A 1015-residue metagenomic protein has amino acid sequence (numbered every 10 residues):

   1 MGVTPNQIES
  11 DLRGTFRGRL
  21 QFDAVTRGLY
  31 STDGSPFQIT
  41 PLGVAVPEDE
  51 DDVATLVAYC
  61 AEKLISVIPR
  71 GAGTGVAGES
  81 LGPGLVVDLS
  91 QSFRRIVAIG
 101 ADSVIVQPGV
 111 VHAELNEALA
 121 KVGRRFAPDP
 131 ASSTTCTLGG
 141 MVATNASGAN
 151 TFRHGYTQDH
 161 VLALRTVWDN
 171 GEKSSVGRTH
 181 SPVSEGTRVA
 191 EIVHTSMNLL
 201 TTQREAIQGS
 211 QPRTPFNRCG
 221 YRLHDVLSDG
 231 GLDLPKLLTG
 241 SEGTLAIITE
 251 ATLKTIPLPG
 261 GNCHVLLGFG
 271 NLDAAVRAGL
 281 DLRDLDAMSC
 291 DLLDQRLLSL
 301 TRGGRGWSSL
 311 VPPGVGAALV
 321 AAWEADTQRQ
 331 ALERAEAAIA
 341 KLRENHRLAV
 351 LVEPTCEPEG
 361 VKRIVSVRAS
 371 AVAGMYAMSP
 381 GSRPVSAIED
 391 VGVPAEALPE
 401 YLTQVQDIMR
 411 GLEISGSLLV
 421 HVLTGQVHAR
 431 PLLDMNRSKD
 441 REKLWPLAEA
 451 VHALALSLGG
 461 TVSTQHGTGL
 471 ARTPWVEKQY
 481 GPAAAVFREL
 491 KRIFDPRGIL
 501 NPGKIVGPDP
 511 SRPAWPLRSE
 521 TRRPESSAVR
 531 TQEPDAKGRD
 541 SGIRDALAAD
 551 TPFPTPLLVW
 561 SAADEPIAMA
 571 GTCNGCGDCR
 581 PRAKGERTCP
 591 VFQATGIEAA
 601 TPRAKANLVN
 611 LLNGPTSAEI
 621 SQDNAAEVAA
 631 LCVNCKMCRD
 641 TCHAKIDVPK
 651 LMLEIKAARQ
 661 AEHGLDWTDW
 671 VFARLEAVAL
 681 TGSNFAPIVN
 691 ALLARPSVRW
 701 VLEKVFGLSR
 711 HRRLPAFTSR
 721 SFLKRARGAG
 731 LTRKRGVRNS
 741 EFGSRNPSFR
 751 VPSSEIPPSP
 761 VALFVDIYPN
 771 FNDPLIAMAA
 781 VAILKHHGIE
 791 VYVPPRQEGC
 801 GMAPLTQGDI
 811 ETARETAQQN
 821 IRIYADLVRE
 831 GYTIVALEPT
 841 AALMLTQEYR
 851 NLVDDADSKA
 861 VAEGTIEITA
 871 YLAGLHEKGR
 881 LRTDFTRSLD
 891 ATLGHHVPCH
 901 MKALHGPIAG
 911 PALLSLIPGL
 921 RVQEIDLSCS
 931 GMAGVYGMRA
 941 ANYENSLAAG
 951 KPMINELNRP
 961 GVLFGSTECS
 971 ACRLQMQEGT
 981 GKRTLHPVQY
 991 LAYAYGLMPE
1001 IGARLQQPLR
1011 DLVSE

Functional and structural regions predicted by a protein language model:
M1-A58, E62, A72-D102, A131 (+7 more regions): N-terminal flexible segment immediately upstream of the FAD-binding catalytic core in FAD-dependent oxidoreductases
L12, S35-V67, L89-S132, V142 (+4 more regions): N-terminal glycine-rich flavin-associated loop
T26-L29, G75-G78, S132-L138, P215 (+18 more regions): A glycine-rich phosphate-binding loop feature that marks nucleotide/adenosyl-phosphate handling sites
S35, M141-A143, T151-H154, D159-V367 (+3 more regions): C-terminal substrate-binding/cap subdomain adjacent to the FAD-binding core in PCMH-type and related FAD-linked
F216, V226-L245, T252, L258 (+10 more regions): Long hydrophobic segments that form regular secondary structure
A251, L258, R283-S382, V422 (+7 more regions): Terminal amphipathic helices with adjacent charged low-complexity linkers/tails
S457-T461, G469-A471, V476-E477, G481-R523 (+6 more regions): Ferredoxin-type iron-sulfur electron-transfer modules and their immediate structural context
D495, P502, G542, A546 (+1 more regions): Iron-sulfur cluster-binding electron-transfer modules in prokaryotic oxidoreductases
